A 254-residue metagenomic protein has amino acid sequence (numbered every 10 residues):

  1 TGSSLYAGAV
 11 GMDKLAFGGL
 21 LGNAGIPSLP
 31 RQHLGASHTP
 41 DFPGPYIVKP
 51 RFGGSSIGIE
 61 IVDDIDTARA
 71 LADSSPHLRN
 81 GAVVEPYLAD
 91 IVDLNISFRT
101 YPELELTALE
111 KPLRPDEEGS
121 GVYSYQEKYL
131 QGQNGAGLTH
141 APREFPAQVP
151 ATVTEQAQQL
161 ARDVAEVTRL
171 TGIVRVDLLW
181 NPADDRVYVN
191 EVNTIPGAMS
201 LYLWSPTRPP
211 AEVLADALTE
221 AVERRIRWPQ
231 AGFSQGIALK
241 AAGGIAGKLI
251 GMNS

Functional and structural regions predicted by a protein language model:
T1-A9: Short, acidic/small-residue loops that bind anionic groups at enzyme active sites
G2, S55-S56, G197-Y202: Short small-residue beta-strand/loop micro-motif enriched in glycine and branched aliphatics
G8-D93, P102-E103: Active-site nucleotide/adenylate-binding loops and adjacent lid/helix of ATP-dependent enzymes
G25, Q148-S254: ATP-dependent carboxylate activation and anion-phosphoryl transfer catalytic cores that bind Mg-ATP to form
P50, Y129, N193-P196: Short, small-residue-rich loop/turn micro-motifs
G54, P102, L113-D116, P182 (+1 more regions): Feature marks short, surface-exposed loop/turn motifs that line or immediately flank catalytic pockets and channel
I65-E144, Q148, T152, V187: Phosphate-binding site of ATP-dependent enzymes
